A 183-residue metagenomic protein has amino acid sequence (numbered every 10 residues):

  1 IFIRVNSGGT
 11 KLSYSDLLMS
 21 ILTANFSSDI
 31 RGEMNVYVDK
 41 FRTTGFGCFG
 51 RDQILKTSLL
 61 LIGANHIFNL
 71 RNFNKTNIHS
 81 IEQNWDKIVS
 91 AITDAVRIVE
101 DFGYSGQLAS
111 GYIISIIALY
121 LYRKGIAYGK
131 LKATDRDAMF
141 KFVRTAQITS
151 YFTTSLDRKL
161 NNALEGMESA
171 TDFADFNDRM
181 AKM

Functional and structural regions predicted by a protein language model:
I1-M183: Flexible coil/loop and intrinsically disordered segments
